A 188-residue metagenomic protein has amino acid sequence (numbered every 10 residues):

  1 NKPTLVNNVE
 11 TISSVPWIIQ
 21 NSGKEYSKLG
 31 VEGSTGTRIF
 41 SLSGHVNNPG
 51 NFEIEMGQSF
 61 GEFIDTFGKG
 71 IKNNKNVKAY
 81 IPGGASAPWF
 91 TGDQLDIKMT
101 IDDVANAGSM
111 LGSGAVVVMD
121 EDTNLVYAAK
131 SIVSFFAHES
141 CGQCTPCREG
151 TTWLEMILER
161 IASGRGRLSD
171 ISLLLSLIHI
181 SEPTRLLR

Functional and structural regions predicted by a protein language model:
N1-M56, G68: Hydrophobic alpha-helical positions that pack around
W17, F52, D65-T66, W89-D96 (+2 more regions): Short acidic, glycine/serine/threonine-rich loops at helix termini
G57-K72: Short amphipathic, charge-patterned alpha-helical segments
G70, M99-A129: Ubiquitin system architectures
K72-I101: Terminal amphipathic helices with adjacent charged low-complexity linkers/tails
P82, A137-M156, S181: Local cysteine-cluster metal-coordination motifs and their immediate loop/turn environment, predominantly Fe-S cluster
T145-L168, S172-L173: Iron-sulfur (Fe-S) cluster-binding segments and ferredoxin-like electron-carrier domains, especially [2Fe-2S]
I178-R188: Single conserved hydrophobic/aromatic residue that forms the stacking wall/gate of nucleotide- or nucleobase-binding
